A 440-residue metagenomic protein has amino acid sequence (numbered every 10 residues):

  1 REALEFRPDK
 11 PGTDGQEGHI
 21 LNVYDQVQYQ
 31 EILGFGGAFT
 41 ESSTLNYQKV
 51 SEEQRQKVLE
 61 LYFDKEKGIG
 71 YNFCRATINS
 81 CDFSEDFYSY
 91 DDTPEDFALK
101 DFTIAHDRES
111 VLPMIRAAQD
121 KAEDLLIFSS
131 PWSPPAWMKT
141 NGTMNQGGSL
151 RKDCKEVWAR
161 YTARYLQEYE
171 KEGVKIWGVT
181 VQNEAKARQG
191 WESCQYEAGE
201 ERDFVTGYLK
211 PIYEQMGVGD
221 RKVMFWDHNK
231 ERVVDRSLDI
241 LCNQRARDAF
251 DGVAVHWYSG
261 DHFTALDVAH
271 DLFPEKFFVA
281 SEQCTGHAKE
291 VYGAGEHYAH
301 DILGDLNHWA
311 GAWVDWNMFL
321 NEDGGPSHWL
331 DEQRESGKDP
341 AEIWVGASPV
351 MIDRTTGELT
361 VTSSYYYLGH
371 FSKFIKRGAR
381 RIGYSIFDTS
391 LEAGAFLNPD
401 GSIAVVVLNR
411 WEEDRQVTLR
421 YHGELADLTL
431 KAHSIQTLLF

Functional and structural regions predicted by a protein language model:
E2-I176, E197, G207: N-terminal catalytic cores of secreted or lumenal carbohydrate-active enzymes
D14-Y24, L112-M114, R164, G207-Y208 (+4 more regions): Alpha-helical scaffolding within the catalytic cores of extracellular/periplasmic polymer-degrading hydrolases
L33, K67-C74, A122-L126, E172-G178 (+6 more regions): Loop/turn elements at helix/coil->beta-strand transitions in domains of secreted/extracellular proteins
G37, G70, I127, V179 (+5 more regions): Conserved, mostly hydrophobic/aromatic
V157-G178, A185-K289: Active-site neighborhood of glycoside hydrolase catalytic domains
A280-Y367, G383-I386: Aromatic/acidic polysaccharide-binding cleft in carbohydrate-active enzymes
K373, Y384-H422, H433: Carbohydrate-binding surface patches
L430-F440: C-terminal beta-strand-rich structural cap/linker in extracellular carbohydrate-active enzymes
